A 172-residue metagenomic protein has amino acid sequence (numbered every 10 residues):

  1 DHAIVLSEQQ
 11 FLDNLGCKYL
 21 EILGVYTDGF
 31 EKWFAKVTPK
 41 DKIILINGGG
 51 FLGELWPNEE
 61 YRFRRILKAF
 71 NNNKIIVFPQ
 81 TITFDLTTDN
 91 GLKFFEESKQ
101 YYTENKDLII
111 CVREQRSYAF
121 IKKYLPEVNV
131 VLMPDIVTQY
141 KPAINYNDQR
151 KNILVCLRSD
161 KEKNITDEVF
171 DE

Functional and structural regions predicted by a protein language model:
D1-E172: Active-site anion-handling motifs in enzyme catalytic cores
